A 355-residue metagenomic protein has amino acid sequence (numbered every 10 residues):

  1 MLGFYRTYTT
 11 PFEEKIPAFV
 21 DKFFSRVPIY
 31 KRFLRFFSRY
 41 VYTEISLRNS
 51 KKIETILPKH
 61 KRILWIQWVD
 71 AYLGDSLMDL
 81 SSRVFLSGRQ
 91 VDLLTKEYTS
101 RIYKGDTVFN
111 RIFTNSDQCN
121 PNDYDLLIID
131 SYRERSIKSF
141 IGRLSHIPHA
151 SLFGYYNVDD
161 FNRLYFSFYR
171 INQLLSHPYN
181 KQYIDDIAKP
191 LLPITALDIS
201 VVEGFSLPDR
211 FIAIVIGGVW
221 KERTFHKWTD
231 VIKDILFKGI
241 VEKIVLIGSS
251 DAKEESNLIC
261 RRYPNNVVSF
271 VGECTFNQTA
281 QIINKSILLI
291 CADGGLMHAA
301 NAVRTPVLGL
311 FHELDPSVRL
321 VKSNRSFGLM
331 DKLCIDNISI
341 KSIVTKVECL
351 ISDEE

Functional and structural regions predicted by a protein language model:
L2-E355: Catalytic machinery of carbohydrate-active enzymes, primarily nucleotide-sugar-dependent glycosyltransferases
